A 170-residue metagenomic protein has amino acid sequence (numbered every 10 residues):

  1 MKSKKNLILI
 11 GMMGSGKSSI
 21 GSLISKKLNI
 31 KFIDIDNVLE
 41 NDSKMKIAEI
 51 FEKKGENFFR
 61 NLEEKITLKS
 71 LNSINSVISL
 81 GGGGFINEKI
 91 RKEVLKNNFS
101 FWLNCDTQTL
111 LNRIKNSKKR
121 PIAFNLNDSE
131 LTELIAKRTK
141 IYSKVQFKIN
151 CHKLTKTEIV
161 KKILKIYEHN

Functional and structural regions predicted by a protein language model:
M1-K4, L23, K27, A136-N170: NTP-dependent small-molecule kinase module
L9: Hydrophobic anchor at the beta1->P-loop junction of P-loop NTPases
M12: P-loop (Walker A) phosphate-binding loop of NTP-binding proteins
S18: Walker A/P-loop
K31, I35-L95, R120, D128 (+1 more regions): ATP-dependent small-molecule kinase phosphotransfer cores that center on conserved nucleotide phosphate-binding segments
I74, N97-N98, V145-Q146: Short, well-ordered alpha-helix to beta-strand connector turns
G82-F85, D106-Q108, L154: Short glycine-rich anion-binding loops that position phosphate/pyrophosphate groups of nucleotides and phosphorylated
N97-K140: A glycine- and Lys/Arg-enriched "phosphate-lid" helix/loop adjacent to the NTP-binding pocket of small-molecule kinases
